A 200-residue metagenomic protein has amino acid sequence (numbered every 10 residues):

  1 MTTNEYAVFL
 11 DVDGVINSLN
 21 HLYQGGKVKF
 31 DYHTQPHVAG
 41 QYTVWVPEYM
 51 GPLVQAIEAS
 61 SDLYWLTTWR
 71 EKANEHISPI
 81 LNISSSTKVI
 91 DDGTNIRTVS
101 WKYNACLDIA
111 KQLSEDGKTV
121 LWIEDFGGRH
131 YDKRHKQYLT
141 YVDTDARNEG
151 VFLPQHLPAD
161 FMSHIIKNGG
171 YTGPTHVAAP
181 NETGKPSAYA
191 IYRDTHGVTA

Functional and structural regions predicted by a protein language model:
T2-V99: Alpha-helical substrate-recognition element adjacent to the catalytic core
K72-A200: C-terminal cap/substrate-recognition subdomain and adjoining C-terminal extension of metal-dependent phosphatase-like
